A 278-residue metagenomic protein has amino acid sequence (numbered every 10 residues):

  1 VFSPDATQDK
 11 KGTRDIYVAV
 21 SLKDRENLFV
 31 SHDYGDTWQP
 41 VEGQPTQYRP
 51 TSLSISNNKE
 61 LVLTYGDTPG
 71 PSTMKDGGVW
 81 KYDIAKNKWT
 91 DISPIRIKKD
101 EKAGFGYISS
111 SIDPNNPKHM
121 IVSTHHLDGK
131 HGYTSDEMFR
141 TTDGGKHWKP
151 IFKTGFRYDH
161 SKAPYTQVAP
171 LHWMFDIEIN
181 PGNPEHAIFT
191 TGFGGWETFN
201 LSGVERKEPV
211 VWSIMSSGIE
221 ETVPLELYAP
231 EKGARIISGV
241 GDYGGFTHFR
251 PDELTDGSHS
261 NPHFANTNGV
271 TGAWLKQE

Functional and structural regions predicted by a protein language model:
V1-E278: Extracellular glycan-interacting surfaces
